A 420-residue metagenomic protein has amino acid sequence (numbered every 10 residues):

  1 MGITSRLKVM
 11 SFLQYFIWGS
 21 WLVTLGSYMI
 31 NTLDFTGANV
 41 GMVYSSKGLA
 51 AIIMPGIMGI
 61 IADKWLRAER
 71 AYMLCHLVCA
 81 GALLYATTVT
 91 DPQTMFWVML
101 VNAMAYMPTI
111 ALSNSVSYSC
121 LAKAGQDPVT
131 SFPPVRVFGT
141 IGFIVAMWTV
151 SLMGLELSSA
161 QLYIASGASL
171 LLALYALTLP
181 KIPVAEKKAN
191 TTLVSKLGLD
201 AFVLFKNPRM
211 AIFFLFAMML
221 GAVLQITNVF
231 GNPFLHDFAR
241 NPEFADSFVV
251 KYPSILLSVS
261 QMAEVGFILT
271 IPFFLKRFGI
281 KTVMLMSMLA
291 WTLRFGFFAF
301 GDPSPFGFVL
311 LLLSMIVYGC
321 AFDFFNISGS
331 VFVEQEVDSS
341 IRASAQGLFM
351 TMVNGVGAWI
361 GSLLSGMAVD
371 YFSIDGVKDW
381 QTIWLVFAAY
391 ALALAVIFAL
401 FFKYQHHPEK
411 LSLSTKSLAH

Functional and structural regions predicted by a protein language model:
M1, P180-L215, R240-A245, L418: Juxtamembrane intracellular "pre-TM" segments in multi-pass secondary transporters
M1-G48, R209-A245, Y252, N326: Helix-loop boundary and gating motifs at the non-cytosolic
R6, Y85-V89, S169-K181, G355 (+1 more regions): Multi-pass alpha-helical transporter architecture, strongest for 12-TM Major Facilitator/SLC carriers used
F12, A82, P92-L112, V116 (+2 more regions): Hydrophobic core of transmembrane alpha-helices in multi-pass small-molecule transporters, especially MFS/SLC-type
D63-H76, K276-M288: Cytoplasmic membrane-interface "Motif A"-like loop-to-helix N-cap segments of 12-TM Major Facilitator Superfamily
L77-D91, L289-S304: C-terminal ends and interior cores of transmembrane alpha-helices in multi-pass membrane transporters/permeases
L100-F138: Cytoplasmic helix-loop-helix junction between adjacent transmembrane helices in 12-TM secondary transporters
L152-A168, M367-A391: A membrane-interface helix-boundary motif in multi-pass transporters
